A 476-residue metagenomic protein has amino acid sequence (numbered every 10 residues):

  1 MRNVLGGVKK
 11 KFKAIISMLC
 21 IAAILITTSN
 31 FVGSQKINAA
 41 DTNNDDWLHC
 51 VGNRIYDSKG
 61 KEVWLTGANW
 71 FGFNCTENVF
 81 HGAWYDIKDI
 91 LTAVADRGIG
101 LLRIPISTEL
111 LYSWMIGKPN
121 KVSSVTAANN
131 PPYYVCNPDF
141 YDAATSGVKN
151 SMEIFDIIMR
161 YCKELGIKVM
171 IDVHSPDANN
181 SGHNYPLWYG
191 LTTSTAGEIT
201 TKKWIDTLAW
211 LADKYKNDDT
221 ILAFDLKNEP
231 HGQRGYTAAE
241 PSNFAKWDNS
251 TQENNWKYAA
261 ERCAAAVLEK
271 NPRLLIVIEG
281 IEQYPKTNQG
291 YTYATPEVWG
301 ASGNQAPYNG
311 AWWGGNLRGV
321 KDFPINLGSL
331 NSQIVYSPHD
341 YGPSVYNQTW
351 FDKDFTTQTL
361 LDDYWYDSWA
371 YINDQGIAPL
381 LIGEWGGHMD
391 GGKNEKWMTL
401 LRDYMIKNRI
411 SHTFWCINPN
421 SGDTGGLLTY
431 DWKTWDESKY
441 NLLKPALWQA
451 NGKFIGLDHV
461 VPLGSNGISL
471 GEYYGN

Functional and structural regions predicted by a protein language model:
V4-L19: Bacterial N-terminal signal peptides that target proteins for export
I26-D41: Sec-dependent signal peptide cleavage junction
I37-R103, W114-P138, D142: N-terminal carbohydrate-binding accessory modules
N74-F80, P131-M152, W188-T201, P230 (+3 more regions): The substrate-binding groove and active-site-proximal loops of carbohydrate-active enzymes, especially glycoside
I106-W114, I157-M159, K168-Y189, K203 (+2 more regions): Aromatic-lined carbohydrate-binding surfaces of glycoside hydrolases
W114-V135, A178-K202, A239-P241, Y291-G303 (+1 more regions): Aromatic- and acidic-residue-enriched segments that line the glycan-binding/catalytic groove of carbohydrate-active
T195, I205-L222, K227-I410: Extracellular glycoside hydrolase catalytic/binding regions
G392-N476: Aromatic-rich peripheral "rim/lid" segments of glycoside hydrolase catalytic domains that contact and position glycan
